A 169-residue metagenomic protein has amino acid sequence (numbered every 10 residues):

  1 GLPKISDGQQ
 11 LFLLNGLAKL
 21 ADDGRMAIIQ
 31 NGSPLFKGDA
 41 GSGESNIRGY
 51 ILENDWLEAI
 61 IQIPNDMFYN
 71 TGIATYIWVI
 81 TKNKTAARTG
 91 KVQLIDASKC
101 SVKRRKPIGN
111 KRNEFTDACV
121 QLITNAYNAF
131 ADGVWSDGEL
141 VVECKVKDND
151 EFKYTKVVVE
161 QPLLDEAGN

Functional and structural regions predicted by a protein language model:
G1-N169: A conserved structural/catalytic subdomain of Rossmann-like adenosyl-cofactor enzymes
